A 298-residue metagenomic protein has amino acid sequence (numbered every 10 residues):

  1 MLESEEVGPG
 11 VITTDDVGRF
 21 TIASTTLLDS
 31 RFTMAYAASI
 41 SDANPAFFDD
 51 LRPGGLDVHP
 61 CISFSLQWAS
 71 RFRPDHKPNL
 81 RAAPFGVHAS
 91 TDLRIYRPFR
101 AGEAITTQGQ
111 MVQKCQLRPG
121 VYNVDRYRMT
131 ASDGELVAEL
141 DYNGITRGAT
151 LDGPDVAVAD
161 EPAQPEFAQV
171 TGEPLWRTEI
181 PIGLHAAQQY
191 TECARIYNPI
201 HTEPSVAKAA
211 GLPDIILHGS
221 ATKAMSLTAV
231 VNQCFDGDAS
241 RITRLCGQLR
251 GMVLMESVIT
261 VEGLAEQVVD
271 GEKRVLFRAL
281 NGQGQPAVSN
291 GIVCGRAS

Functional and structural regions predicted by a protein language model:
L2-D15, R19, G86-R177, V253-E256 (+1 more regions): HotDog/MaoC-like acyl-thioester-processing domains
L2-H88, L151, D155-E161, A168-Q233 (+1 more regions): Hot-dog-fold acyl-thioester-processing enzymes
T26, G144, T178-I182, G247 (+1 more regions): Generic detection of short hydrophobic beta-strand segments and adjacent strand-loop junctions
P84-D92, S240-C246: Short, structured beta-strand/loop micro-motifs enriched in basic residues and often containing a Trp
H201-V268, E272, L280-Q285: Catalytic-pocket segment enriched in acidic/His residues
